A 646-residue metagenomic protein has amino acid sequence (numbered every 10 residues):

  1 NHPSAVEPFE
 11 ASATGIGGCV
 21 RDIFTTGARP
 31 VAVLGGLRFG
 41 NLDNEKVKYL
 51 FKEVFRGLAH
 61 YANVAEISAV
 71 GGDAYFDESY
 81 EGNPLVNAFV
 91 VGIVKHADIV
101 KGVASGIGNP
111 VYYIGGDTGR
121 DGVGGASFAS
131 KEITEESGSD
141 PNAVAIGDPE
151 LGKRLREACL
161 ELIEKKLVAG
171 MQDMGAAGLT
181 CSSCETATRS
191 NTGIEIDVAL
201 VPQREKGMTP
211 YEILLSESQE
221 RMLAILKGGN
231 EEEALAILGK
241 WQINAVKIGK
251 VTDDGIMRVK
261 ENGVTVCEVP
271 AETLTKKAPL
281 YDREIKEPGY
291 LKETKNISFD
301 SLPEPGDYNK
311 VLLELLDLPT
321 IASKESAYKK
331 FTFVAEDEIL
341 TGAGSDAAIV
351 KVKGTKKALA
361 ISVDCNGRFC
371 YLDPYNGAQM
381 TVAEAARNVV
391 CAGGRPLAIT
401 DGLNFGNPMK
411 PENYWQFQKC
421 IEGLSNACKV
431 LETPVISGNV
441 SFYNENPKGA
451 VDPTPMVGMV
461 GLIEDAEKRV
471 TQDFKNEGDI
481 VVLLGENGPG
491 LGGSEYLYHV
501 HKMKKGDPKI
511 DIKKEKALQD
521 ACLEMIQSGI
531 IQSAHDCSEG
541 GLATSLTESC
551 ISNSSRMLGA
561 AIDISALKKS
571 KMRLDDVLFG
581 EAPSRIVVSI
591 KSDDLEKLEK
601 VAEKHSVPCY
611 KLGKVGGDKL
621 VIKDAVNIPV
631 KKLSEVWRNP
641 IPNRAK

Functional and structural regions predicted by a protein language model:
N1-T14, G18-F24, R29-A32, G124 (+3 more regions): Non-catalytic terminal/interface segments that mediate subunit docking, oligomerization, and allosteric communication
N1-W241, K247-K260, T275, Y281 (+10 more regions): Mobile "lid/hinge" segments at catalytic clefts and subdomain interfaces of large enzymes
N83-P84, V168, G175-L315, C420 (+6 more regions): Glycine-/charge-enriched secondary-structure boundary and capping motifs
I99-G102, Y371, L578-F579: Short histidine-centered beta-strand/loop micro-motifs that create catalytic or ligand/metal-coordination sites
